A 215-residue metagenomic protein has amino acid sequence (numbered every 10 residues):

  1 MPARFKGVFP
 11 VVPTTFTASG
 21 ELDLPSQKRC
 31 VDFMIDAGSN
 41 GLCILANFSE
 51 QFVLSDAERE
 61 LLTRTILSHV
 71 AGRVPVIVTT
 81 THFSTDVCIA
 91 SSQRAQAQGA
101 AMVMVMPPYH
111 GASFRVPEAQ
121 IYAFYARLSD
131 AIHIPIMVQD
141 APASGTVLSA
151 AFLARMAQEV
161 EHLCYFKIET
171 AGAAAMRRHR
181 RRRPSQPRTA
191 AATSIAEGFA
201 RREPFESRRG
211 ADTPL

Functional and structural regions predicted by a protein language model:
P2-L148: Active-site beta->alpha loop and helix N-cap motifs at the rims of alpha/beta catalytic domains
R127-D130, A141-L215: Catalytic alpha/beta core domains of metabolic enzymes, predominantly
